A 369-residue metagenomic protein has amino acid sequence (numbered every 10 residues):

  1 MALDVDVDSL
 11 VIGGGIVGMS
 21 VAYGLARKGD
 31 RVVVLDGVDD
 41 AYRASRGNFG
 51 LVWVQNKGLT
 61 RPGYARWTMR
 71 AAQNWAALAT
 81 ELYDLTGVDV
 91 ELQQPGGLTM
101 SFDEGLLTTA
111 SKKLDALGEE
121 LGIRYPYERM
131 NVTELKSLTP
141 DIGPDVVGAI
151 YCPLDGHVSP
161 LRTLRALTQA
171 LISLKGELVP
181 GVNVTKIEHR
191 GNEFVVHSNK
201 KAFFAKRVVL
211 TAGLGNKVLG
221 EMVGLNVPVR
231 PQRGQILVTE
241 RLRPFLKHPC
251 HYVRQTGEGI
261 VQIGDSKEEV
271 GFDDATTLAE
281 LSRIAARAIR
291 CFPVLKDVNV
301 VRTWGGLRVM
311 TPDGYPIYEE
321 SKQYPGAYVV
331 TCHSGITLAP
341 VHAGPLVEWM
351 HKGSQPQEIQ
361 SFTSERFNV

Functional and structural regions predicted by a protein language model:
V7-V34: N-terminal Rossmann-like FAD-binding beta1-loop-alpha1 element of flavoenzymes
A26-N48: Glycine-rich FAD pyrophosphate-binding loop
Y42, S198-F245: Central helical "cap/lid" subdomain
G50-E134, L138, R287-I289: Dinucleotide-binding Rossmann-like beta1-alpha1 core, especially the glycine-rich loop that anchors the ADP
G87-S101, P126-L174, S266-V270, P325 (+1 more regions): Helix-loop-beta segment of a Rossmann-like dinucleotide-binding subdomain
I150-K206, G215: Helical element adjacent to the flavin cofactor pocket in flavoenzyme catalytic cores
E240-A327: Active-site lid/adjacent beta-loop-alpha segment flanking the redox-cofactor pocket in flavoenzymes
F292-V369: C-terminal catalytic lobe of FAD-dependent flavoproteins
